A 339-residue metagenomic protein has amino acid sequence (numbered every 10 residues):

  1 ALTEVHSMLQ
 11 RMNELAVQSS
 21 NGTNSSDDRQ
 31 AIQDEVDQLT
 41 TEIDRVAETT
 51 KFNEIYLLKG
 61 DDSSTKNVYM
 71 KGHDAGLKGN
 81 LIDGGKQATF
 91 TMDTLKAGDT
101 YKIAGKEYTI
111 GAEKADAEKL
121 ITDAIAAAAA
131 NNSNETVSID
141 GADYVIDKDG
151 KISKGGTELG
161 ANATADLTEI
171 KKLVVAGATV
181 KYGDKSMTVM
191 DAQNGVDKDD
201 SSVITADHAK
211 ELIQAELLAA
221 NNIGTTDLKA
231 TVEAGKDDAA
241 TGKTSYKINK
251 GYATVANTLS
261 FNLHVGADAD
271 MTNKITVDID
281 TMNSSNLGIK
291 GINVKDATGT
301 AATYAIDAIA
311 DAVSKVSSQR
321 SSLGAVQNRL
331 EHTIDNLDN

Functional and structural regions predicted by a protein language model:
A1-N339: Primary detection of the long, small/polar-rich alpha-helical "axial" segments characteristic of bacterial flagellar
